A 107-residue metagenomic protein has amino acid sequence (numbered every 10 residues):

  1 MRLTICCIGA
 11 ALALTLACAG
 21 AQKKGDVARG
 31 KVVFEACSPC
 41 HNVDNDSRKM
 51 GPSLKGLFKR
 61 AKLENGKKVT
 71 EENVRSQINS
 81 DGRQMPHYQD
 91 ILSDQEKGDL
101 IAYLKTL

Functional and structural regions predicted by a protein language model:
M1-D26, Q77, Y103-L107: Post-cleavage N-terminal segment of exported redox proteins
L14-A17, S38, K59: Ubiquitous "structural anchor" signal
K23-S47: Sequence/structural segment immediately N-terminal to covalent heme-attachment motifs in c-type and related
V32, R48-M50, G56-L107: Extracytoplasmic electron-transfer domains, predominantly the class I c-type cytochrome c fold
